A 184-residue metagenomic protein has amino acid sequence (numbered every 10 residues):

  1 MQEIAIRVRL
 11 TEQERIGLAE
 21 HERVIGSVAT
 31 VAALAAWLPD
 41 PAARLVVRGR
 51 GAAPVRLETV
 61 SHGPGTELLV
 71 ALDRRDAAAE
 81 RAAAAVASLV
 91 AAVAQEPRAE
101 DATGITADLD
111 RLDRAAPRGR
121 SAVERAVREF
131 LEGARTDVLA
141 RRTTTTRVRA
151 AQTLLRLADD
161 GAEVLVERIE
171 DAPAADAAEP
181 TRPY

Functional and structural regions predicted by a protein language model:
M1-V70: Long, low-complexity
R9-E12, V86, R142, Q152: Aromatic-enriched hydrophobic runs in primary sequence
E14-V24, R75-A82, Q95-R98, A116 (+3 more regions): Intrinsic-disorder-associated interaction segments
A36-P39, V90-P97, V138, R142: Long, hydrophobic, amphipathic alpha-helical segments used as structural scaffolds
P39-P41, P54, P97, P117 (+2 more regions): Proline-rich intrinsically disordered, low-complexity coils
R48-R114, A126-V127: Membrane-inserting effector segments that mediate pore formation, membrane fusion, or transient membrane insertion
P64, L68-A71, R75-A78, A82 (+1 more regions): C-terminal assembly and membrane-engagement modules of membrane-active proteins
G104-R141, A158: Polyanion-binding surfaces on beta-sheet-dominated domains and ring/shell assemblies
